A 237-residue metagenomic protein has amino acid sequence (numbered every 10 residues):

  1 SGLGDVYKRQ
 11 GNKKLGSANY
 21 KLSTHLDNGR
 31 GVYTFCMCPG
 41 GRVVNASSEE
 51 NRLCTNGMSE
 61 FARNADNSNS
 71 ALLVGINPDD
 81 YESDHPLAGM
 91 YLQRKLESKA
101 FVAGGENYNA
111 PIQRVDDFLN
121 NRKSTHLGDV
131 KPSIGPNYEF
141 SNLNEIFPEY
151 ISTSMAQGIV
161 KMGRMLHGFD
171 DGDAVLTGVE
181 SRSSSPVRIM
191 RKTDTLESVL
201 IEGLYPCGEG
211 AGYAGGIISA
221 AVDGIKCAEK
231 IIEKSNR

Functional and structural regions predicted by a protein language model:
S1-R237: Residues forming the flavin
